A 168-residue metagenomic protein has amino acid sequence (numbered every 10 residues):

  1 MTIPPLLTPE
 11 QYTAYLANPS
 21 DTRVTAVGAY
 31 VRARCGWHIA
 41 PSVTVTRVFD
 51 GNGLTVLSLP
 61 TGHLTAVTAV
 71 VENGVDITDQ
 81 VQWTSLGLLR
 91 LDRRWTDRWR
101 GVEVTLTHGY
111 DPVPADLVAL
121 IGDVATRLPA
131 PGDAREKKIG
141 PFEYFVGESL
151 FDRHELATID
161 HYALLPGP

Functional and structural regions predicted by a protein language model:
M1-P168: Divalent metal-cofactor coordination and adjacent catalytic microenvironments
